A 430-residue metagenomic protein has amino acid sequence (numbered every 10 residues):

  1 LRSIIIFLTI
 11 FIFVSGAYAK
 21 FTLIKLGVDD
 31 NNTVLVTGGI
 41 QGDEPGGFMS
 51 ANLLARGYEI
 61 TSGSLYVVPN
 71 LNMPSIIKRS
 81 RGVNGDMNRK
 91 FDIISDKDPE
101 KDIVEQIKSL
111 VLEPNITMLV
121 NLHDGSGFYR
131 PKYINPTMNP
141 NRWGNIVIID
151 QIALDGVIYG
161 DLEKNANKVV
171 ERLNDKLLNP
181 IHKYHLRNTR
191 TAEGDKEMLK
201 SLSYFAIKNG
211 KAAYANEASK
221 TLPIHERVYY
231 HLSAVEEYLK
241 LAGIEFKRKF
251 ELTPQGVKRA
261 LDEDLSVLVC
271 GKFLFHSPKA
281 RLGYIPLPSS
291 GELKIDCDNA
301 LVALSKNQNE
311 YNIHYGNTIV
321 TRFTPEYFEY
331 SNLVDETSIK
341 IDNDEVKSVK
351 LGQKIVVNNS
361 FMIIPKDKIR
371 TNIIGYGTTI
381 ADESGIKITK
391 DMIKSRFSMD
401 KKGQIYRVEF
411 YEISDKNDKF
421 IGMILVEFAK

Functional and structural regions predicted by a protein language model:
R2-I6, G16-K430: Structured catalytic-domain cores with a bias toward divalent-metal coordination
T9-F13: Hydrophobic core
